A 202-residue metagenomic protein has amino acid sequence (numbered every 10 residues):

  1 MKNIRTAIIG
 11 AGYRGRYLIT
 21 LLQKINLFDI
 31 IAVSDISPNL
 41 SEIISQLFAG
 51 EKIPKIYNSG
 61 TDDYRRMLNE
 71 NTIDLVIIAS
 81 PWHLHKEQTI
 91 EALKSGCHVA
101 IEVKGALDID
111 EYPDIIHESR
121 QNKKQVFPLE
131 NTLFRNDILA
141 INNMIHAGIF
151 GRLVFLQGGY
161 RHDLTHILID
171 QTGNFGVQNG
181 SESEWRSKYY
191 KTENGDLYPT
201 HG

Functional and structural regions predicted by a protein language model:
M1-E51: N-terminal Rossmann-like dinucleotide-binding module
K2-I4, K124, V154: Nucleotide donor/acceptor-binding cores
A32, L75, F155: Short, Asp-centered acidic motifs that coordinate Mg2+ and/or phosphate in catalytic or ligand-binding sites
I53-D62: Conserved SAM-binding strand-loop segment of SAM-dependent methyltransferases
D63-N71: Short amphipathic alpha-helix with an adjacent loop that forms part of the alpha/beta core around
L75, P81-W82, K86-F134, G148: Beta-strand-loop-alpha-helix segment that lines the small-molecule cofactor/substrate pocket of alpha/beta enzymes
T132-G202: Predominantly a Rossmann-like dinucleotide-binding segment in NAD(P)-dependent oxidoreductases
